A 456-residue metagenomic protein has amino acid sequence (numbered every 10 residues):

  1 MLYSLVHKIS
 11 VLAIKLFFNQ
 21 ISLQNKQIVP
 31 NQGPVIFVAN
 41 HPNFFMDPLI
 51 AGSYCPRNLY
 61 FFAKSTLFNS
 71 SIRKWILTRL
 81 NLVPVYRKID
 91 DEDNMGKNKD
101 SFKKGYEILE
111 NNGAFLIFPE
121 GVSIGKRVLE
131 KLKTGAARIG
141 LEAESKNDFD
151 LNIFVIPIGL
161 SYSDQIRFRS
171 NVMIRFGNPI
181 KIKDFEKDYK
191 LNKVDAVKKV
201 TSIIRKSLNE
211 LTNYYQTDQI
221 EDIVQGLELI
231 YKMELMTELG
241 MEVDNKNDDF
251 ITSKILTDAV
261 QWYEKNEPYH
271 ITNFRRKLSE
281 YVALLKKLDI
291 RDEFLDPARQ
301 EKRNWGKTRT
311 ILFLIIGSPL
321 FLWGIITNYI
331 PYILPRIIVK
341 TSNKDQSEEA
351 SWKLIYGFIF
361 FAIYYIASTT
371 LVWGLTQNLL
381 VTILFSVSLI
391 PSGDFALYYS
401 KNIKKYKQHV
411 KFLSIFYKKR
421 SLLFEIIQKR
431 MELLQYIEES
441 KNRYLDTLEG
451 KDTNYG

Functional and structural regions predicted by a protein language model:
M1-L23, S71-L80, K307-T341, Y365-T376 (+1 more regions): A transmembrane-helix-recognition feature enriched in membrane-embedded lipid enzymes and envelope glyco-/phospholipid
L2-L5, V29-N94, P331-Q346: Catalytic core of membrane glycerolipid acyltransferases/transacylases, capturing the structured, soluble-facing
A13-G33, S440-N454: A short, well-structured juxtamembrane/interface segment
N19, H41, M95-K99: A conditional alpha-helix N-cap/helix-loop micro-motif detector
I89, N94-Q300, F385-G456: Non-catalytic C-terminal accessory region of glycerolipid acyltransferases and related lyso-lipid remodeling enzymes
L284-T310, L314, S318, I330-P331: C-terminal non-catalytic accessory extensions
R303-T308, L312, P335-I359: Alpha-helical transmembrane segments with an aromatic anchor "belt"
E349-I355, I359, T370-P391: Hydrophobic alpha-helical transmembrane segments
